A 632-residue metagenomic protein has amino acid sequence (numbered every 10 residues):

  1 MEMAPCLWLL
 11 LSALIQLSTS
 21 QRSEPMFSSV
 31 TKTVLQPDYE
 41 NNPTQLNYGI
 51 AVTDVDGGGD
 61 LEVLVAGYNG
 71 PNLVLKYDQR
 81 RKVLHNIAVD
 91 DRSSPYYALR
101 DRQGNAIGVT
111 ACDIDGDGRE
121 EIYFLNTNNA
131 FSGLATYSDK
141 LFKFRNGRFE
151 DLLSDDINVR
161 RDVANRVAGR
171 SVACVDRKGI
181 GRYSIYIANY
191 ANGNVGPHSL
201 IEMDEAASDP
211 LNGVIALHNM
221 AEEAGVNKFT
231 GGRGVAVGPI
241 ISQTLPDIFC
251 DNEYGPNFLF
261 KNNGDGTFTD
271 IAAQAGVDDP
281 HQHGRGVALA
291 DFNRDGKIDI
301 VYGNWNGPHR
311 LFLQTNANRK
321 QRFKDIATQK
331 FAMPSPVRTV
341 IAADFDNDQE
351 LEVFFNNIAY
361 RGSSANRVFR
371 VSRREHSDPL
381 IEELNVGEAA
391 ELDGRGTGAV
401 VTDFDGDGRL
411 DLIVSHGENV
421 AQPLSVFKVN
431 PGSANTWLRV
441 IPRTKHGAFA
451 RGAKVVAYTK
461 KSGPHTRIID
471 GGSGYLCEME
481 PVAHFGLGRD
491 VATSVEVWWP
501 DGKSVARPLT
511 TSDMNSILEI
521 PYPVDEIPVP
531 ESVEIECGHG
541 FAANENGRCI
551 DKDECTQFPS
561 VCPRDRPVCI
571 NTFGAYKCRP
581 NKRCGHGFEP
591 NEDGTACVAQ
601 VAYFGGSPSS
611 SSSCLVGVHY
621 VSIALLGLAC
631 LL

Functional and structural regions predicted by a protein language model:
A4-S20, H619-C630: Cleavable N-terminal signal peptides of Sec/SRP-targeted secreted and luminal proteins
T19-S29, P71-V89, G133-L153, V195-M220 (+4 more regions): Beta-propeller blade repeat segments, especially FG-GAP/WD-type strand-to-loop junctions in 6- to 7-bladed propeller
S20-E40, L46, I185, S208 (+5 more regions): Gly/Ser/Thr/Pro-enriched helix-cap/hinge segments flanking short amphipathic alpha-helices
K32-I50, Y68, R92-T110, D156-C174 (+7 more regions): Repeat-based blade/solenoid architectures
G57-G67, G116-N126, G179-A188, S242-D251 (+3 more regions): Acidic/hydrophobic-patterned starts of short beta strands in beta-sheet-rich repeat architectures
S132-G133, N146-F260, G266-A272, D279-L289: Solenoidal tandem-repeat scaffolds enriched in leucines and small polar residues
I535-V561, P580-F604: N-terminal entry motif of extracellular EGF-like repeats
V601-Y620: C-terminal GPI-anchoring signal of eukaryotic secretory precursors
